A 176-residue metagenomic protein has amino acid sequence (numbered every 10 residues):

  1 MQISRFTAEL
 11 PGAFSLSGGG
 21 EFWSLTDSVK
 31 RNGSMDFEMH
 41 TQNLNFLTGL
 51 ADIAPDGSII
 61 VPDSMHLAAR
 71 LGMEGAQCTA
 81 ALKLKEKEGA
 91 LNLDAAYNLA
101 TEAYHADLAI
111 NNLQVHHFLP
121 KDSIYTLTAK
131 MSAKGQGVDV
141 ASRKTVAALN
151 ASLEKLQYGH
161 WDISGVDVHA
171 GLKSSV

Functional and structural regions predicted by a protein language model:
M1, R5-A8, S15-F37, P55-G75 (+5 more regions): Extended lipid/amphipathic-ligand handling interfaces
E9, L149-Q157, D162-A170: A generic structured-segment signal
D36-M39, A148-S152: Extended hydrophobic secondary-structure segments that form protein cores and membrane-embedded regions
F46, L113-H117, E154-Y158: Sequence/structural signature of outer-membrane beta-barrel proteins
T48-L50: Outer-membrane beta-barrel translocator/channel fold
